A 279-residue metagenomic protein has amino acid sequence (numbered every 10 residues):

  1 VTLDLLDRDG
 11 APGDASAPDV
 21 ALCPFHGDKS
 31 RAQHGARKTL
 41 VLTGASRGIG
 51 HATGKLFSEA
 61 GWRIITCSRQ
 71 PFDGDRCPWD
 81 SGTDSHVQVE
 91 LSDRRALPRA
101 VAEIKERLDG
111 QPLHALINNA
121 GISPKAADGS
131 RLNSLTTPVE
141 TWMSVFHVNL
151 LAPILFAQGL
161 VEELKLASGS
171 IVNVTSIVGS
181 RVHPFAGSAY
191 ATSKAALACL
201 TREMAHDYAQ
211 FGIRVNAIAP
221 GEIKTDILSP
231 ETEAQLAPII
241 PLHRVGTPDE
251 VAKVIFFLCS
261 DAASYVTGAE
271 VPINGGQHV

Functional and structural regions predicted by a protein language model:
V1-A36: N-terminal structured subdomain of primase-like DNA metabolism proteins
S46-R47: Conserved glycine-rich cofactor-binding loop
A127-M143, L236: Substrate-binding pocket helix/loop in short-chain dehydrogenase/reductase
A157, S193, T201: Active-site helix of classical SDR
E162, H206-D207, S264: Alpha-helical segment proximal to the catalytic Tyr-Lys
S168, A209, R214, V266-G268: Short, small/polar-rich loop/turn modules that mediate ligand/substrate recognition or access, typified
R181, F256, T267-V279: Short C-terminal tail/terminal secondary-structure segment of NAD(P)H-dependent dehydrogenase/reductase domains
